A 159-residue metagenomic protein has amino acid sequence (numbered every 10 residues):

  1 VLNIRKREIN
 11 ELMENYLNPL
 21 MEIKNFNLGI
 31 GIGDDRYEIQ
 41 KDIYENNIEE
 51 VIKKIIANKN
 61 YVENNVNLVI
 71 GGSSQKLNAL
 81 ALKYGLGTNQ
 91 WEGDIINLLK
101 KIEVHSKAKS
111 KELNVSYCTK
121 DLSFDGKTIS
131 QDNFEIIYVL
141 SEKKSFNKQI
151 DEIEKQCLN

Functional and structural regions predicted by a protein language model:
V1-N159: Active-site-adjacent structural elements that line small-molecule/cofactor binding pockets in enzymes
